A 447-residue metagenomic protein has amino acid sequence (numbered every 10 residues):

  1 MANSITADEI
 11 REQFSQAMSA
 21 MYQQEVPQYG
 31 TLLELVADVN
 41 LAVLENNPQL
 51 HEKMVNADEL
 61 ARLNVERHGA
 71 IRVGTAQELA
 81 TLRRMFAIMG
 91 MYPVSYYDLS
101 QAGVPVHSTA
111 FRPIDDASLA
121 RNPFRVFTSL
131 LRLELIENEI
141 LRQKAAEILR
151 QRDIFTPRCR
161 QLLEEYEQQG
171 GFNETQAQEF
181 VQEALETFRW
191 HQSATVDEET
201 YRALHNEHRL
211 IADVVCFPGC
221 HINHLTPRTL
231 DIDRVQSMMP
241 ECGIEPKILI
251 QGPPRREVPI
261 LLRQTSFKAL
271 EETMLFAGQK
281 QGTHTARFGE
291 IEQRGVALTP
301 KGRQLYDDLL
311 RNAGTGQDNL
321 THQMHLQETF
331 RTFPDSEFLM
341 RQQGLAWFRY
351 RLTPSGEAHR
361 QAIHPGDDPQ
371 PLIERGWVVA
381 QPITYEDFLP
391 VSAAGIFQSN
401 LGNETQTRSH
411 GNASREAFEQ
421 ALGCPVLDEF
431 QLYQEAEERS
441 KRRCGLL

Functional and structural regions predicted by a protein language model:
M1-L447: Extended, well-ordered protein cores
